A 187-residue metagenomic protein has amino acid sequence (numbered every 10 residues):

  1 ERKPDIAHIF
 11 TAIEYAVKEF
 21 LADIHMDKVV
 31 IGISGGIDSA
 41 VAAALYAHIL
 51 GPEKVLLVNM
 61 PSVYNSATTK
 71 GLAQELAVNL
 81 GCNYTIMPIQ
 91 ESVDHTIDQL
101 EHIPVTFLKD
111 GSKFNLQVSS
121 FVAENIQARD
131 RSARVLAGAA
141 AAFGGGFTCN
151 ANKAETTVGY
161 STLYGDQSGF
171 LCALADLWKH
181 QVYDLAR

Functional and structural regions predicted by a protein language model:
E1-D5, M26-I31, V58, L116-F121 (+1 more regions): Glycine- and acidic
E1-V30, H48-L50: RNA-binding accessory domains that recognize and position tRNA/RNA substrates
P4, I33, I37, M60-T68 (+4 more regions): Alpha-helix capping and helix-loop boundary segments enriched in small/acidic/polar residues
I6, D27-I33, I37-Q74: ATP-dependent adenylation/pyrophosphate-handling site
I24, I31-S34, A40, A44 (+4 more regions): Generic beta-strand/beta-sheet core signal
K28, L56, N83, G145-F147 (+1 more regions): Structural motif
K54-V122, A128, E155: A conserved beta-strand->alpha-helix junction
V105-L108, S112-R187: Active-site adenylate/phosphate-handling loop in enzymes that bind or generate adenylated species
